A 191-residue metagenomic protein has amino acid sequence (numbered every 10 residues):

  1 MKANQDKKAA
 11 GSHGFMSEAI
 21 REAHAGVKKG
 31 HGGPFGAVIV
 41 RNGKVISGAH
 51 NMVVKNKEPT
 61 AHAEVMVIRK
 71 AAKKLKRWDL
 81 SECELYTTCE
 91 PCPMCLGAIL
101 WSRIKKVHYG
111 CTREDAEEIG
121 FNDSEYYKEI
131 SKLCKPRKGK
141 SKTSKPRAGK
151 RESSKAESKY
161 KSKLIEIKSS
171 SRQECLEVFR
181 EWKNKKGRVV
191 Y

Functional and structural regions predicted by a protein language model:
M1-K29, P91, A98-Y191: Zinc-dependent deaminase
S12, A19, H62-W78: Short, solvent-exposed cationic patches
H31-F35, S81: Short, basic and Ser/Thr-rich N-terminal targeting/leader segments
P34-G43: Short beta-strand scaffold segments in enzyme catalytic cores
S47-A49: Short hydrophobic alpha-helix segments
M52-V65: A short, polar/charged loop-to-alpha-helix boundary motif
V53, T87, C111: Residues that line or immediately flank small-molecule/substrate-binding pockets and catalytic motifs
R69-K106: Helix-adjacent hinge/juxtasegments
